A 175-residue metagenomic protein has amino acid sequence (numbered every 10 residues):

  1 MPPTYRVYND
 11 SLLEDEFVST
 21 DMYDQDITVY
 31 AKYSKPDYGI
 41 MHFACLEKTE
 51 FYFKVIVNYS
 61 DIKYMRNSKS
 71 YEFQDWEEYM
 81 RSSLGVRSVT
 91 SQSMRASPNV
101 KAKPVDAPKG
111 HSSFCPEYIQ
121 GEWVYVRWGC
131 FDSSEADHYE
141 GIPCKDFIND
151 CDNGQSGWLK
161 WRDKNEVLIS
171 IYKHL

Functional and structural regions predicted by a protein language model:
M1-T90, P98, K103, R127-L175: Boundary regions of SH3-family modules and the immediately adjacent low-complexity/disordered segments in eukaryotic
K109-F114: Loop/turn positions that initiate beta-strands
E117-G121: Intrinsically disordered, low-complexity, charge-dense segments enriched in Lys/Arg and Glu/Asp interspersed
V124: Conserved tryptophan-centered aromatic signature that marks the ligand-binding surface of SH3 and related Trp-rich
